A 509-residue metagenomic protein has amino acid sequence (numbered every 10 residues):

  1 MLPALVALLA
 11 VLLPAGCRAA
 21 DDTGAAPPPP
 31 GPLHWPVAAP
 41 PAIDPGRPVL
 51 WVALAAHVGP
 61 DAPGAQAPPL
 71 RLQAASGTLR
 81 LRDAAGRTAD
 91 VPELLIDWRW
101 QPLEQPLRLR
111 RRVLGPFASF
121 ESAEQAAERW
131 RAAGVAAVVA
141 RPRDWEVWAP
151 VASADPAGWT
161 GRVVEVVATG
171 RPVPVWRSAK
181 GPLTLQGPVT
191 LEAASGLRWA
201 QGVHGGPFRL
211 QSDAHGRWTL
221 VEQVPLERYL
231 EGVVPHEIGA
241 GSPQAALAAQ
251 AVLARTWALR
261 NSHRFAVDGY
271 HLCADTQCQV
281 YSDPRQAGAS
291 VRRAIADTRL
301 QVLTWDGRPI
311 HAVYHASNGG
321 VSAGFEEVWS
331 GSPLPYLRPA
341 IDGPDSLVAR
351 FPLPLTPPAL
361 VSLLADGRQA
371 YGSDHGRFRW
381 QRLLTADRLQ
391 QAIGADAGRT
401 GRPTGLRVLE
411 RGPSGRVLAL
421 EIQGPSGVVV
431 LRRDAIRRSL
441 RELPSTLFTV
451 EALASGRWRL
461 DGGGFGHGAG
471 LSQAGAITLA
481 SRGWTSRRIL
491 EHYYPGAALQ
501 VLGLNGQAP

Functional and structural regions predicted by a protein language model:
M1-A7: Sec-dependent signal peptide recognition, specifically the positively charged N-region followed immediately by
A7-L12, G16-P509: Conserved, single-site charged/polar hotspot
